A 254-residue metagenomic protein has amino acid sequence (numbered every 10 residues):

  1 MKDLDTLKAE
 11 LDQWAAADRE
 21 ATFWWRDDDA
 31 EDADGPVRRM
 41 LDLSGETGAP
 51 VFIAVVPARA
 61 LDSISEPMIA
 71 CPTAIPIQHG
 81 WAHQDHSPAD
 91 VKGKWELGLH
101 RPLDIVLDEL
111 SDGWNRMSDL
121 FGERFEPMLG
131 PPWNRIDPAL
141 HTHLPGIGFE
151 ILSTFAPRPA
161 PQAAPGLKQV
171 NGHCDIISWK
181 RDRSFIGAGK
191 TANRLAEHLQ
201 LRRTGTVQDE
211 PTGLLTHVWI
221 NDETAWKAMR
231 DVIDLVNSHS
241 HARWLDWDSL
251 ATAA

Functional and structural regions predicted by a protein language model:
K2, K8, Q13-D18, I151-L152 (+1 more regions): C-terminal domain-boundary segment and adjacent tail
K2-I75, F125-E126, L214: Active-site beta->alpha N-cap acidic-glycine motif
L7-E10, P36, A60-I69, S153-K168 (+1 more regions): Alpha-helical scaffolding within the catalytic cores of extracellular/periplasmic polymer-degrading hydrolases
L11, V37, L41, S65-I69 (+4 more regions): Generic structural signal for well-ordered alpha-helices, preferentially at hydrophobic/aromatic core positions
T47-T142, C174-K180, L214, V218: Metal-dependent polysaccharide deacetylase catalytic core of the NodB/CE4 family, i.e., the active-site-bearing domain
N134-E150, R230-I233: Short, electropositive alpha-helical surface patch
P145-A188, W244-W247: His/Asp/Glu-enriched short active-site or ligand-binding loop at hydrolase and phosphoryl-transfer sites
Q169-W219, T224: A conserved mid-domain beta-alpha-beta active-site/ligand-binding segment of alpha/beta enzyme cores
